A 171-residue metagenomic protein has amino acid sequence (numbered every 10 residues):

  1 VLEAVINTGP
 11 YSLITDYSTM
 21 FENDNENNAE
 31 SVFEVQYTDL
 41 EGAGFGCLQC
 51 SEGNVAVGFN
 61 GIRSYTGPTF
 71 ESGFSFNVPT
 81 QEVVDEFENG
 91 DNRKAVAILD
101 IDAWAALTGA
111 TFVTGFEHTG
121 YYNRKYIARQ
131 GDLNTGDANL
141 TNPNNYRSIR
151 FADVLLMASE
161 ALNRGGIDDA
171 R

Functional and structural regions predicted by a protein language model:
V1-F112: An aromatic- and glycine-enriched ligand-binding surface/loop that stacks and positions planar moieties
V1-I6, F33, D91-A95, N145-R171: Extended, hydrophobic/aromatic-rich amphipathic alpha-helical segments that build helical scaffolds
F70, G131-D132, M157, G165: Enrichment for repetitive, rod-forming helical segments
P79-F151: Flexible, polar/acidic helix-loop-strand segments at domain edges
